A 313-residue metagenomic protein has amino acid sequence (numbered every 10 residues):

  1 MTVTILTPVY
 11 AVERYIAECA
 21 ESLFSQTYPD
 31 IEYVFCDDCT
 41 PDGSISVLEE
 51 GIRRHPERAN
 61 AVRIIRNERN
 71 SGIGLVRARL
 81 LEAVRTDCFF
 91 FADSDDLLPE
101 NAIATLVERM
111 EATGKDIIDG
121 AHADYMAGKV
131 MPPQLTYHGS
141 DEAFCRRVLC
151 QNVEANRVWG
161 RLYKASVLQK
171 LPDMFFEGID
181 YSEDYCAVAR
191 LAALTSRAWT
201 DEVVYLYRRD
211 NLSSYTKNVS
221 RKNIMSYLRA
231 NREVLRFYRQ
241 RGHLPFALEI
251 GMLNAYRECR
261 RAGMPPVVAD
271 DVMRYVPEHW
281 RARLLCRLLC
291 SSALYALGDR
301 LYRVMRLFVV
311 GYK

Functional and structural regions predicted by a protein language model:
A11-S25: Short, well-formed alpha-helical segments that are part of the catalytic scaffolds of diverse glycosyltransferases
S22, D37-L48, R69: A conserved acidic beta->alpha catalytic loop
N67-V84: Glycine-rich, basic loop-to-helix element that forms the pyrophosphate-binding segment of sugar-nucleotide handling
F89: Short aromatic/hydrophobic "clamp" motif used to bind/position activated sugar donors
I103-P133: Conserved donor NDP-sugar-binding/catalytic core segment of glycosyltransferases
F144-R221, S226: Conserved nucleotide-sugar donor-binding catalytic segment
V203-N211, K217-F246, A262-E278: Catalytic core of nucleotide-sugar-dependent glycosyltransferases
G263-K313: Membrane-interface aromatic/basic loop that binds lipid-linked glycans or pyrophosphate carriers, typified by
